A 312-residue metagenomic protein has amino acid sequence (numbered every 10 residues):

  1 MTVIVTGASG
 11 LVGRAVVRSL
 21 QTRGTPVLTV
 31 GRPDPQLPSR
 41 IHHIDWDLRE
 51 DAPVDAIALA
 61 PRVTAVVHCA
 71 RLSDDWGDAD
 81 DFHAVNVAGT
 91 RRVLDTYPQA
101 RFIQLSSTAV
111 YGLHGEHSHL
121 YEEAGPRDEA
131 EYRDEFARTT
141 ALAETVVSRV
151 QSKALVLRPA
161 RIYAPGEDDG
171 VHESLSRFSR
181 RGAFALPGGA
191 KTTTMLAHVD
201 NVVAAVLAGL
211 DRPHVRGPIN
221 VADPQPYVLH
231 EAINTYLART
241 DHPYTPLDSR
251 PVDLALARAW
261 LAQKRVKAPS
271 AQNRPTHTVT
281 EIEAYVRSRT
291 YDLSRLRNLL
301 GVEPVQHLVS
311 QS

Functional and structural regions predicted by a protein language model:
V3-R23: N-terminal Rossmann NAD(P)H-binding glycine-rich loop of SDR-like oxidoreductase domains
P35, W46-A88, R92, T96 (+1 more regions): NAD(P)H-binding glycine-rich loop region in Rossmannoid oxidoreductase-like domains and their noncatalytic homologs
R92-F136: Conserved Rossmann-fold NAD(P)-dependent oxidoreductase catalytic core, especially the SDR/UDP-sugar
Y111, L155-E173: Flexible, glycine-rich beta-alpha linker
E131-L155: Active-site Tyr-X1-5-Lys
R138, L142, E167-S174, G188-L210 (+1 more regions): Substrate-positioning beta->alpha
A208-T276, L293: Mid/C-terminal beta-alpha module of Rossmann-like enzyme folds, strongest in SDR-family dehydrogenases/epimerases
V286-S312: Amphipathic terminal alpha-helices
